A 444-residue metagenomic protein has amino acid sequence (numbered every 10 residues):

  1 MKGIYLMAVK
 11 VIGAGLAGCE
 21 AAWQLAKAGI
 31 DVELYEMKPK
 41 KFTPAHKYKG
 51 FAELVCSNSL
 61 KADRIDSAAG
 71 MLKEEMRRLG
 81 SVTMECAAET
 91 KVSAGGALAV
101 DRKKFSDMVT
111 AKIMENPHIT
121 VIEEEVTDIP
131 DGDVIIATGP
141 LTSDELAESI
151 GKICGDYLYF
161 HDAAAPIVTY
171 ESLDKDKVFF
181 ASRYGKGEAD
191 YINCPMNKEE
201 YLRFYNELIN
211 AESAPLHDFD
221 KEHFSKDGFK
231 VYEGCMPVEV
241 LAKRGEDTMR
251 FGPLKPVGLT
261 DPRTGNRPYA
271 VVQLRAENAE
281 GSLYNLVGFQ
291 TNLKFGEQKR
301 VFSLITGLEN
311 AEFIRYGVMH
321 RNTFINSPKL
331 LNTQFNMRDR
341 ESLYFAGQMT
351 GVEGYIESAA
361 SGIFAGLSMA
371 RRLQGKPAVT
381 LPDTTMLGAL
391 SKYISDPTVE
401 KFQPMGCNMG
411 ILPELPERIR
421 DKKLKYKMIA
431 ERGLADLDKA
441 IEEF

Functional and structural regions predicted by a protein language model:
L6-A17: Beta1/beta-strand and adjacent pyrophosphate-binding region of the FAD-binding site in flavoprotein oxidoreductases
V9, I30-V32, V134, L158: Hydrophobic anchor at the start of a short beta-strand that flanks the dinucleotide cofactor-binding loop
W23-E85, D383-I394: N-terminal FAD cofactor-binding segment of flavoenzymes
K47, D63-T110, M114-H118: A conserved beta-strand/loop capping segment in the N-terminal third of enzymes that catalyze redox or closely related
E115-R300: Predominantly flavin-linked oxidoreductase catalytic cores and closely associated redox partners
L286-V352, A359-S361, V379-S395, P404-G406 (+1 more regions): A glycine-rich dinucleotide-binding beta-alpha-beta segment and adjacent secondary-structure elements that constitute
S358-T380: Internal hydrophobic alpha-helix adjacent to the cofactor/substrate pocket in enzyme cavities
F402-F444: C-terminal auxiliary extensions adjacent to catalytic cores
